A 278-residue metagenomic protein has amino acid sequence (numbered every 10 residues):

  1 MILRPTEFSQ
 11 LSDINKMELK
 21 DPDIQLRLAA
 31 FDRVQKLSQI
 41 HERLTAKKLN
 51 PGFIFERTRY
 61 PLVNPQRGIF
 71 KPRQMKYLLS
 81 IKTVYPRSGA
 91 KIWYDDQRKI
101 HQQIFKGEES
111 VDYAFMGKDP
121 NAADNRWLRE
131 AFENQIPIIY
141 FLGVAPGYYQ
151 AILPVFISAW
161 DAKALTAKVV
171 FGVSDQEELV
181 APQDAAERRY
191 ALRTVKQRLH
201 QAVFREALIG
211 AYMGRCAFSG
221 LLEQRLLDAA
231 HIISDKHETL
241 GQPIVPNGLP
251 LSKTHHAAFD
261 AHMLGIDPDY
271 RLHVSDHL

Functional and structural regions predicted by a protein language model:
I2-G89, D96-P120, I136-V203, L221-L226: A boundary/linker detector
K118-L128: Short alpha-helix capping/helix-loop boundary micro-motifs
R129, V144-P146, G241: Residues embedded in well-ordered secondary-structure elements
R188-R189, R193, L199-V203, A211 (+2 more regions): A detector for short metal-coordination/catalytic motifs
